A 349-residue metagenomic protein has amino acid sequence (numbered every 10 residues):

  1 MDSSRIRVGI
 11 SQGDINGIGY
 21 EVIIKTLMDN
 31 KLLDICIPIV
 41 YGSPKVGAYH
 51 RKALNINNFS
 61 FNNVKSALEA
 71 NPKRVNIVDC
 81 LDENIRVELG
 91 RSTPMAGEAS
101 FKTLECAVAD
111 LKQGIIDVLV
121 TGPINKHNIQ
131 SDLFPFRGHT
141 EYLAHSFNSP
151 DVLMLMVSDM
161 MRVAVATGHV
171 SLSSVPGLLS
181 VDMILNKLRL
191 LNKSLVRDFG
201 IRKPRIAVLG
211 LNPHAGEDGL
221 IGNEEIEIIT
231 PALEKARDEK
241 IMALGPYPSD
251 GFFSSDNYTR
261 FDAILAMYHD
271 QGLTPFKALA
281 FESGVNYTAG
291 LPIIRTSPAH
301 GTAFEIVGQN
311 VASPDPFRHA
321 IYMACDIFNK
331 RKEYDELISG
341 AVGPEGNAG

Functional and structural regions predicted by a protein language model:
M1-H139, D182-M267, Q271-V285, L291-I294 (+2 more regions): Contiguous, glycine/small-aliphatic-enriched amphipathic segments in soluble metabolic enzymes
S66, A144, V152-L155, V196-D198: A generic local secondary-structure boundary/capping motif
H127-S131, D151-L153, R162-V165, L172-S174 (+1 more regions): Short, well-ordered, mixed-charge alpha-helical segments that flank or form enzyme active sites
S146-M161, A289-E305: Short, flexible loop segments at boundaries between secondary-structure elements
M156-N186: Ligand-binding beta-strand-loop-alpha-helix segment within the catalytic cores of soluble metabolic enzymes
